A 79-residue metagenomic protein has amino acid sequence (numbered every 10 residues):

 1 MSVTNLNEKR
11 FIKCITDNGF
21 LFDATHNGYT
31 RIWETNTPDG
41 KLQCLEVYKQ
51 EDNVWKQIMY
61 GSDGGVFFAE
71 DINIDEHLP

Functional and structural regions predicted by a protein language model:
I12-C14: A short beta-strand micro-motif
G19-I74: Acidic, low-complexity, intrinsically disordered interaction modules
L78-P79: Short acidic DE-rich linear segments
